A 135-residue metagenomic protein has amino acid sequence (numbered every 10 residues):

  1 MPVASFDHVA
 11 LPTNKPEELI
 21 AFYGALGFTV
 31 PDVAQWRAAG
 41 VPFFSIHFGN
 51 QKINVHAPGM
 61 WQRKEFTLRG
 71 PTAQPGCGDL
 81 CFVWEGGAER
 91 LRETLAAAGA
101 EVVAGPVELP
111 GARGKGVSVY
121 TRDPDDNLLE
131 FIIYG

Functional and structural regions predicted by a protein language model:
P2, S45, V83, R92-G135: Vicinal oxygen chelate
S5-K15, F44-H47, F66-L95, V117-R122: Vicinal oxygen chelate
D7, P31, G78, V103-A104 (+1 more regions): A short, local hydrophobic-aromatic micro-motif
L11-Q62: Core segments of cupin and vicinal oxygen chelate
A39, A73-P75, A112-G114: Short coil/turn motifs at beta-sheet boundaries
H56-F66, D79-W84, L129-G135: Short, basic, helix/turn surface patches
